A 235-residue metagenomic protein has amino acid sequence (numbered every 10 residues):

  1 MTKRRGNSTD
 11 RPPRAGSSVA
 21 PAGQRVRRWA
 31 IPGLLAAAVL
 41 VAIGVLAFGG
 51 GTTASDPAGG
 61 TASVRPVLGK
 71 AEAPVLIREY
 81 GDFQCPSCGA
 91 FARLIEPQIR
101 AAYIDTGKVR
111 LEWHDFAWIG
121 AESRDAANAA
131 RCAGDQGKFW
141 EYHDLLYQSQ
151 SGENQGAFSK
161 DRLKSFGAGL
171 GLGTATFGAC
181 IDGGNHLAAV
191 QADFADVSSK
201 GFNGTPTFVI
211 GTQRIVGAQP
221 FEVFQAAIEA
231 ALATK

Functional and structural regions predicted by a protein language model:
M1-F48, R93-E96, S165-K235: C-terminal cap of thioredoxin/glutaredoxin-like
I43-T61: C-terminal region of N-terminal signal peptides and the immediate post-cleavage residues of exported proteins
A58-V75: A short beta-strand-turn-helix
R65, A117, A130, S151 (+2 more regions): Conserved short-loop catalytic and cofactor-binding motifs
P66-L68, A102, V197-S199: Short, flexible, glycine/charge-rich loop motifs used to bind or transfer phosphoryl groups or to couple energy/partner
V67-L68, F158, I215: Short clusters of hydrophobic/aromatic residues that line enzyme substrate/ligand-binding pockets
A73, R78-A168, G173, T234-K235: Structural alpha/beta surface segment adjacent to cysteine/selenocysteine redox centers across thiol/disulfide enzymes
